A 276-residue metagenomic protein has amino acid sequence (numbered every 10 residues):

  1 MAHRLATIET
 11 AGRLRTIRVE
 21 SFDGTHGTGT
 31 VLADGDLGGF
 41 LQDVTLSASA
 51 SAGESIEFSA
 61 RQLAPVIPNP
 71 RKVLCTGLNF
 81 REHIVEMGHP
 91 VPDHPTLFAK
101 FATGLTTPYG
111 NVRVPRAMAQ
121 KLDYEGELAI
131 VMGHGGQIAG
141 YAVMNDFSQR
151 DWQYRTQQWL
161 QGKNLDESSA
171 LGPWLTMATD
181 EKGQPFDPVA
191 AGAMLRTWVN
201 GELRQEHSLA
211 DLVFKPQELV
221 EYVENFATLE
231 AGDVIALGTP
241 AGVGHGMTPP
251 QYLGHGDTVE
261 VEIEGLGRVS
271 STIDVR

Functional and structural regions predicted by a protein language model:
M1-P95, R196, E202, T258-E260: N-terminal non-catalytic cap/leader segment that marks the start of a structured domain
H3, E54, Q62, V66 (+3 more regions): Catalytic-pocket segment enriched in acidic/His residues
R18-E20, E86, A99, V131-G133 (+4 more regions): Short beta-strand-to-turn element immediately C-terminal to the catalytic PLP-Schiff-base lysine in fold type I
R71-L74, P95-L97, T103-G104, N111 (+7 more regions): Structural motif
V91-P108, L122-Y124, G254-G265: Structural signature of FAD isoalloxazine-binding scaffolds in flavoprotein oxidoreductases
P108-A129: A structural-propensity feature for long, helix-poor, extended segments
E125, V131-H134, I138-F147: RNA pseudouridine synthases
